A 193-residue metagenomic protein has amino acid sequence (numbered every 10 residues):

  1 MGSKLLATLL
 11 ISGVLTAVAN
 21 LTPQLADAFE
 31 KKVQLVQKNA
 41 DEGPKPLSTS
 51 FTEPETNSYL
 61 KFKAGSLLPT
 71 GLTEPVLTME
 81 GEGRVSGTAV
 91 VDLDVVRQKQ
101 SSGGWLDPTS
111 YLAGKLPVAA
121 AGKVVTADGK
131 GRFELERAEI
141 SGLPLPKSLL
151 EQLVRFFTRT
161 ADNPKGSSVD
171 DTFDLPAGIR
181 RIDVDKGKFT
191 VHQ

Functional and structural regions predicted by a protein language model:
K4-T16: Bacterial N-terminal signal peptides
A17-Q193: Extracellular/lumenal and peripheral-membrane lipid-interaction modules
